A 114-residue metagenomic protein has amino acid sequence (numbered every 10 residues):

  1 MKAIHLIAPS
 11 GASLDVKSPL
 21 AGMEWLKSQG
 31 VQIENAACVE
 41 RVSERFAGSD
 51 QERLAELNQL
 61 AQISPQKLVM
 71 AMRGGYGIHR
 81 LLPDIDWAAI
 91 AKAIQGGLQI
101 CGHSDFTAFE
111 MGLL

Functional and structural regions predicted by a protein language model:
M1-P65: ATP/NTP phosphate-donor binding region
F46-Q59, I63-L114: Active-site histidine-anchored catalytic micro-motif
